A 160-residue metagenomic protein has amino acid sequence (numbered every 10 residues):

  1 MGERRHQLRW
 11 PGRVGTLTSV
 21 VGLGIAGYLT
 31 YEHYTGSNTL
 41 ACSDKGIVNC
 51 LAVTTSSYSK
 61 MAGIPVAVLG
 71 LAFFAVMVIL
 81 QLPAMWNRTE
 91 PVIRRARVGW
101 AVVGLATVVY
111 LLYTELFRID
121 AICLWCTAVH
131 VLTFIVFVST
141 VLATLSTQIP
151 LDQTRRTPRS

Functional and structural regions predicted by a protein language model:
M1-S160: Membrane-interfacial helix-loop segments of redox and metal-homeostasis proteins, especially TM-loop-TM junctions
